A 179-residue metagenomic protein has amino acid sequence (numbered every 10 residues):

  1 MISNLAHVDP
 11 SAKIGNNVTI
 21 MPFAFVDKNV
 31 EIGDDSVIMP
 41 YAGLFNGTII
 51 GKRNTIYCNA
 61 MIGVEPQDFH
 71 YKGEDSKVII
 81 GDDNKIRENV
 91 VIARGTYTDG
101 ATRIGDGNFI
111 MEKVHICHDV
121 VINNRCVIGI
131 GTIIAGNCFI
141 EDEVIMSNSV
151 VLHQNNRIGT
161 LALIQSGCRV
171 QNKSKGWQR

Functional and structural regions predicted by a protein language model:
I2-Q178: Structural signal for interior beta-strand "rungs" in well-ordered beta-sheet cores of soluble enzyme domains
